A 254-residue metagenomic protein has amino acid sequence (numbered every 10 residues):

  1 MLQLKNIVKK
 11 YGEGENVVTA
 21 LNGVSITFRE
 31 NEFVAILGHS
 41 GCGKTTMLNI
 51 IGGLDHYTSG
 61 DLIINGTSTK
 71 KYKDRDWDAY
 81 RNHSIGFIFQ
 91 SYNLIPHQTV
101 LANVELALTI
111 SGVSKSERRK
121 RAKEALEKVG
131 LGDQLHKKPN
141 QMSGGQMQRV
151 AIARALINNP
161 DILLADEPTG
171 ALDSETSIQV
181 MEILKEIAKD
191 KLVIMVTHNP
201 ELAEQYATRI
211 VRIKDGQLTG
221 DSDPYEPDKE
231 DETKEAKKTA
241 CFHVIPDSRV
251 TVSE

Functional and structural regions predicted by a protein language model:
L2-A207: ABC family nucleotide-binding domain
S59, K214-D215: Residue-level recognition of short loop/turn positions
K73, K214, S222: Residues at the C-termini of beta-strands that transition into short coil/loop
R209-R212: Conserved short hydrophobic beta-strand within the ABC ATPase nucleotide-binding domain
Q217-I245: Conserved beta-strand-loop-alpha-helix hinge in the C-terminal portion of ABC ATPase nucleotide-binding domains
D247-E254: Long, low-complexity, intrinsically disordered segments
